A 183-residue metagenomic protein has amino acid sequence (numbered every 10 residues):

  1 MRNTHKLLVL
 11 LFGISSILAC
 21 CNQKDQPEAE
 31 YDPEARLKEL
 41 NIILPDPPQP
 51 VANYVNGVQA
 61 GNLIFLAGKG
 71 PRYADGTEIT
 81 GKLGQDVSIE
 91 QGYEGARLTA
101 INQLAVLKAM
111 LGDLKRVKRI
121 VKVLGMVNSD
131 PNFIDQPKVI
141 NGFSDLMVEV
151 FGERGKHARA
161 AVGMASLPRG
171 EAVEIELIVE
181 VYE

Functional and structural regions predicted by a protein language model:
M1-V9: Bacterial N-terminal signal peptides that target proteins for export
L10-I14: Hydrophobic helical h-region of N-terminal Sec-dependent signal peptides in bacterial secretory/periplasmic proteins
I17-C20: C-terminal motif of bacterial Sec signal peptides marking the signal peptidase cleavage site
N22-E183: Short, polar/acidic, helix-capping and beta-turn segments at strand->helix junctions that line the mouths
